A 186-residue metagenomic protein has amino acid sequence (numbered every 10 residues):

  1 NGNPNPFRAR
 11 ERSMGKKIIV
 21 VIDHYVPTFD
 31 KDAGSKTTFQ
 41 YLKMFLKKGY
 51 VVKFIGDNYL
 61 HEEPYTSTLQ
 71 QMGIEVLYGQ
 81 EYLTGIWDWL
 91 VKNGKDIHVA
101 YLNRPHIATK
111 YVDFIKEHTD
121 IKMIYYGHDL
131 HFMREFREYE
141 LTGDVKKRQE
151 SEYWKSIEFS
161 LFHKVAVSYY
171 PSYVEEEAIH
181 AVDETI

Functional and structural regions predicted by a protein language model:
N1-S35, Y41, Y65-M72: Non-catalytic membrane-proximal stalk/linker segments that position and tether the catalytic domains
K17, Y41-Y50, H128: A short, Lys/Arg-enriched amphipathic alpha-helix followed by its capping loop at the start of a domain
K47-L77, E81-T84: N-terminal strand-loop element at the rim of the active site of nucleotide-sugar-dependent glycosyltransferases
H61, H106-I107, V174-E176: Alpha-helix capping/helix-boundary segments
L90-T109, I124: Short N-terminal targeting/anchoring amphipathic segment
H118-E135: Active-site proximal beta-strand in glycosyltransferases
T119-D120, K164-Y170, V174-I186: Helix-loop-beta element that forms the nucleotide-linked donor phosphate-binding surface in glycosyltransferases
H131, K146-V167: Membrane-proximal helix-turn-helix segments that form the acceptor-binding/catalytic region of lipid-linked
